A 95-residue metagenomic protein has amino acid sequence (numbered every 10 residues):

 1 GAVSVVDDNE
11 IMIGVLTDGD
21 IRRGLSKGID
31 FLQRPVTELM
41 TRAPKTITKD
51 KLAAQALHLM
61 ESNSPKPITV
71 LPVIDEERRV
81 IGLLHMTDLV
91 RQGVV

Functional and structural regions predicted by a protein language model:
V3-D20, L39, M60-N63, L71-L89: A glycine-centered beta-loop-beta connector
G14, I29-L32, K49-D50: Short amphipathic alpha-helix initiation/capping segments at coil-to-helix junctions
D20-P35, D88-V95: A short, polar/charged loop-to-alpha-helix boundary motif
L25, T46-I68, V73-D75, V90-V95: The conserved cystathionine-beta-synthase
Q33-P44: Bateman (tandem CBS) regulatory domains
R34, Q55, R79: Short Gly/charged-rich anion-binding patches and loops
